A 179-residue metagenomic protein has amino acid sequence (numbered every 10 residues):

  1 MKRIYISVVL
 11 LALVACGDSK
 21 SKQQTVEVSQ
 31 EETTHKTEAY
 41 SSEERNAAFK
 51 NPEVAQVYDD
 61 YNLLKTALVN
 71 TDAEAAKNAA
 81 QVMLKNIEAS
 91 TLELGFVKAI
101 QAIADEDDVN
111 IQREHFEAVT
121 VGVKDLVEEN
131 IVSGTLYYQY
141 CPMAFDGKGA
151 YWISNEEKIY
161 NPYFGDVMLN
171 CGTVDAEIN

Functional and structural regions predicted by a protein language model:
M1-V14: Sec-dependent bacterial lipoprotein signal peptides
K2, K124-I131, N155-Y160: Short, intrinsically disordered, charge-biased short linear motifs at domain edges
I4, V57-Y58: Short hydrophobic/aromatic segments of transmembrane alpha-helices and their interfaces
C16-K20: Bacterial signal peptide processing site
Q24-A47: Post-signal peptide N-terminal segment of mature Sec-exported envelope proteins
A48-P52, D59, L63-K85, A89 (+7 more regions): Surface-exposed, polar/charged faces of alpha-helical domains in mature secreted/periplasmic/lumenal proteins
G134-N179: Amphipathic, charged alpha-helical segments and their helix-to-coil junctions in extracytoplasmic/peripheral assemblies
